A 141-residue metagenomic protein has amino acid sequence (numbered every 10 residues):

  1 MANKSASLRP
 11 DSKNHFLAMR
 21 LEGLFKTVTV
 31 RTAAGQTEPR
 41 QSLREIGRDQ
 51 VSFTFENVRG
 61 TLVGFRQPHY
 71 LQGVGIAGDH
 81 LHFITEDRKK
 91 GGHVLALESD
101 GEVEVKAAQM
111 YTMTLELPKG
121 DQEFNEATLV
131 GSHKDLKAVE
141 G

Functional and structural regions predicted by a protein language model:
M1-A6: Hydrophobic alpha-helical segments and helix pairs
S7-F65, Q72-V74: Long, positively charged binding patches that form subdomain-scale interaction surfaces for polyanionic ligands
K13, E56-R59, G75, R88 (+2 more regions): A short, structural micro-pattern
R20-E22, R31, V63-R66, H82 (+3 more regions): Residues in well-ordered beta-strands of folded domains
G35-T37, D79-H80, E98-S99: Short, solvent-exposed amphipathic alpha-helical segments in soluble enzyme and RNA/protein-processing domains
I76-I84: Histidine-centered divalent-metal-coordination microenvironment in nucleic-acid enzymes
T85-T128: A hydrophobic, small-residue-rich beta->alpha segment in the mid-to-C-terminal subdomain of diverse proteins
K119, A127-G141: Well-ordered alpha/beta subsegment
